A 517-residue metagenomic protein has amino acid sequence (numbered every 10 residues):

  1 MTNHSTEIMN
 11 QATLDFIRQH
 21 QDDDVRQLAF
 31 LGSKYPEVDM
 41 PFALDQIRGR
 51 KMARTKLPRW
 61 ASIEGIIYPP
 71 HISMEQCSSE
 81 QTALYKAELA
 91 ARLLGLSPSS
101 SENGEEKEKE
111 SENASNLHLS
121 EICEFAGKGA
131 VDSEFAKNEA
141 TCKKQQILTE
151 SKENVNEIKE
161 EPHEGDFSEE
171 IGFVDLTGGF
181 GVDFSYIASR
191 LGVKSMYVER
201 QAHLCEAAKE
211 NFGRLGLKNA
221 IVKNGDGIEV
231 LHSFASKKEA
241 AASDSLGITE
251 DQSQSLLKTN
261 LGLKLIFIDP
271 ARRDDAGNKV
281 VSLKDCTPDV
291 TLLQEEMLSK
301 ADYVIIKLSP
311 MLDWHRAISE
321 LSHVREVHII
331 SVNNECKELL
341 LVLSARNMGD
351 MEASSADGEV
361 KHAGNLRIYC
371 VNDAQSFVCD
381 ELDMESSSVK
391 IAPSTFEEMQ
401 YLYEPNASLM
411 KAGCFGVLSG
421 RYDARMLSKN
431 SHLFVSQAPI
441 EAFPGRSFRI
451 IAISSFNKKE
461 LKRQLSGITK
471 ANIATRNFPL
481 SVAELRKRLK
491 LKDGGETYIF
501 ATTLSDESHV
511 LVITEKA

Functional and structural regions predicted by a protein language model:
M1-A517: SAM-dependent transferase fold signal centered on methyltransferase-like domains, encompassing both Class I
